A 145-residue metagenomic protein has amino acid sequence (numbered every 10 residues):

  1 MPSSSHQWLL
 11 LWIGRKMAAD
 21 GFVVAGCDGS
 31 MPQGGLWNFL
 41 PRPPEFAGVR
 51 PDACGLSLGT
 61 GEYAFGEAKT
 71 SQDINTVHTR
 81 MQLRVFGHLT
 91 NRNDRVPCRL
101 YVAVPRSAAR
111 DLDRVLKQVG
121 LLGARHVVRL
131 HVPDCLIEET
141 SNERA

Functional and structural regions predicted by a protein language model:
M1-A18: A short, highly charged nucleic-acid-interacting micro-segment common to nuclease and nuclease-linked defense proteins
M1-H6, V23-T60: Active-site metal-binding core of divalent-cation-utilizing nuclease and nuclease-like domains
H6-L11, V77-H88: Well-ordered, non-membrane alpha-helical segments in soluble/globular domains
D28-G29, K69-T70, V104-R106: Structural motif
E45, I74-T76, R106-A109: Acidic-and-aromatic substrate-binding clefts and catalytic sites of carbohydrate-active enzymes
P51-T76, F86: Conserved catalytic cores of phosphodiester-cleaving nucleases, focusing on short active-site segments
H88-P97, L121-L122: Arginine/glycine-rich "motif VI" loop of SF2 helicases in the C-terminal RecA-like domain
R99-A145: Domain-level recognition of nuclease-like catalytic cores that cleave nucleotide substrates
